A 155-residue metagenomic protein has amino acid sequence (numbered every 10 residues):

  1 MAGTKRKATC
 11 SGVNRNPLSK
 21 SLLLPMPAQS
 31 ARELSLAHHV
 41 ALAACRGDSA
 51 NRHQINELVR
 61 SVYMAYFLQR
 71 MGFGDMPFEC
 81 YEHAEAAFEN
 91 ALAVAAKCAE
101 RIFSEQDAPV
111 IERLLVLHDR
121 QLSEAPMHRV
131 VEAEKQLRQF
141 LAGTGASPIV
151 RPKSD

Functional and structural regions predicted by a protein language model:
M1-T9: N-terminal acidic, proline/glycine-rich, low-complexity intrinsically disordered segments
C10-G72: Short terminal alpha-helical segments
S21, A37-H39, L58, A87-V94 (+4 more regions): Charge-rich, solvent-exposed alpha-helical interaction surfaces
L22-M26, F73-F78, A96-E100: A ubiquitous short alpha-helical element
E33, A41-S49, V62-R70, A91-A99 (+5 more regions): Short, flexible helical or helix-coil boundary motifs
A43-L58, A96-E112: Short, low-complexity cationic-aromatic patches
L58-N90, R120-E134: Extended intrinsically disordered, low-complexity coil regions enriched in Ser, Thr, Gly, Ala and often Pro
R101-D155: Amphipathic alpha-helical binding modules
